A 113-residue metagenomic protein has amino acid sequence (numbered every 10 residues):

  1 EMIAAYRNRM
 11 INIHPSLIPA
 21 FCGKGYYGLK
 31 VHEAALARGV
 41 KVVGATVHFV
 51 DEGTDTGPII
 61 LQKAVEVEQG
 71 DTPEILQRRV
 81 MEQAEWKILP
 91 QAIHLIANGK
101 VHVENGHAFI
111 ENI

Functional and structural regions predicted by a protein language model:
E1-H107: Donor/substrate-binding cores of folate-linked one-carbon enzymes
A108-N112: Generic recognition of long tandem-repeat/solenoid scaffolds
